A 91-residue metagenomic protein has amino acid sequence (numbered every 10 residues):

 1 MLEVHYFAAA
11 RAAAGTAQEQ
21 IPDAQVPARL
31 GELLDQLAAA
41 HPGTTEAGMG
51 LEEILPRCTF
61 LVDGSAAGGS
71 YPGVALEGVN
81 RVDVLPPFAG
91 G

Functional and structural regions predicted by a protein language model:
M1-G90: Ubiquitin-like/PB1-type beta-grasp interaction modules and other compact soluble beta-rich domains
